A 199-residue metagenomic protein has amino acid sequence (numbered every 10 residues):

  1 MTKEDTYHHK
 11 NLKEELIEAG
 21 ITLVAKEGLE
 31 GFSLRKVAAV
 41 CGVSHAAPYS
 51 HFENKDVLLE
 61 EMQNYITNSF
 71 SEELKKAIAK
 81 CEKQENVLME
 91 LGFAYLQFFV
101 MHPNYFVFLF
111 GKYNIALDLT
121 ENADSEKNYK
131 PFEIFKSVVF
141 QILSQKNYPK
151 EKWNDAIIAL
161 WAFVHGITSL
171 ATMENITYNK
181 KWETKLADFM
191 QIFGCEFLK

Functional and structural regions predicted by a protein language model:
M1-N11: N-terminal intrinsically disordered/low-complexity leader segments
L12-I21, V37, M62-F70, L74: Generic hydrophobic, amphipathic alpha-helix propensity
E15, L23-V57, E61: Helix-turn-helix
E15, L59-I66, L109, L117 (+1 more regions): Alpha-helical DNA-contacting segments of helix-turn-helix folds
S33, F106-F110, L117-D118, M173 (+1 more regions): Short, hydrophobic secondary-structure boundary micro-motifs
E61, K76-N104, I157-L160: Hydrophobic alpha-helical connector segments
K75, L119-S144, N154-I158, A187-C195: Amphipathic alpha-helical packing segments from all-alpha helical-bundle domains
M101, S137, Q141, L160-N179 (+1 more regions): Amphipathic C-terminal alpha-helical segment
